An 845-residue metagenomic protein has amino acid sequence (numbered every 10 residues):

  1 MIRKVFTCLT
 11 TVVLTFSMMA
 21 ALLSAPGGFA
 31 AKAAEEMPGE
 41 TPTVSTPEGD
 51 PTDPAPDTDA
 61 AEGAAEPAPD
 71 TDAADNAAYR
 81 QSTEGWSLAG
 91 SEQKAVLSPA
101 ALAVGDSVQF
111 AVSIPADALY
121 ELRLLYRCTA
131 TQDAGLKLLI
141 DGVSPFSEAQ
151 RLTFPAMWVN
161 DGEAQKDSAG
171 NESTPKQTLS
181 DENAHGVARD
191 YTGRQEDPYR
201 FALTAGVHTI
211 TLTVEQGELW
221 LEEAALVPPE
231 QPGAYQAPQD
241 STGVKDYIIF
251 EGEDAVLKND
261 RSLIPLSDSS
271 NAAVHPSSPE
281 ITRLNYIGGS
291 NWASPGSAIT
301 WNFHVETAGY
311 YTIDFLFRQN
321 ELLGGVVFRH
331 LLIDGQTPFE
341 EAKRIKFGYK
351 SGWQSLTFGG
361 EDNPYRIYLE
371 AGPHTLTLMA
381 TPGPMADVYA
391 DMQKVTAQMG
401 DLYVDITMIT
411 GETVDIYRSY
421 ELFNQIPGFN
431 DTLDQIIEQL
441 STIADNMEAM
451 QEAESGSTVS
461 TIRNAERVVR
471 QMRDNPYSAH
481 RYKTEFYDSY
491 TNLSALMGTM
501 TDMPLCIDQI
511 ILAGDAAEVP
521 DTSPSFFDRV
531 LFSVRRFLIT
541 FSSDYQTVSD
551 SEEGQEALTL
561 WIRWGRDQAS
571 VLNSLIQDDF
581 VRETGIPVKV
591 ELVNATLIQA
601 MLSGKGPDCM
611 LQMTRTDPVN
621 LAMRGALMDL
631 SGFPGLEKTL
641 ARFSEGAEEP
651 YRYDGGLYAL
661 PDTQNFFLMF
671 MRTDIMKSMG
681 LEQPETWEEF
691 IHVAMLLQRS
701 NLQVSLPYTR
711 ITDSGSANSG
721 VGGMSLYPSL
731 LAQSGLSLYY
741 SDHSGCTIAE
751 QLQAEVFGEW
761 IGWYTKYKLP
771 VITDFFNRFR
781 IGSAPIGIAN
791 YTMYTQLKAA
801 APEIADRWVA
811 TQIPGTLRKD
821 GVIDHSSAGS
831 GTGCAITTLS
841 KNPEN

Functional and structural regions predicted by a protein language model:
M19-M37: Sec-dependent signal peptide cleavage junction
A34-D53, D57-I511: Extracytoplasmic
A116, T307, A801-N845: Extracytoplasmic/periplasmic substrate-recognition and gating elements
L538-G554, R615-L668, I691-V693, L752-V756 (+1 more regions): Hinge/lid segment of periplasmic solute-binding proteins
E553-R566, F580, I586-E591, C609 (+1 more regions): Short, well-ordered beta-strand elements
D578-P650, T673-E685, S783-I786, M793-V809: Extracytoplasmic "Venus flytrap"/periplasmic binding protein-like
Y653-Y658, D662, F667, I691-C746 (+2 more regions): Extracytoplasmic/periplasmic solute-binding protein
D742-I772: Glycine-centered hinge/linker elements that transmit conformational signals in sensory and ligand-binding systems
